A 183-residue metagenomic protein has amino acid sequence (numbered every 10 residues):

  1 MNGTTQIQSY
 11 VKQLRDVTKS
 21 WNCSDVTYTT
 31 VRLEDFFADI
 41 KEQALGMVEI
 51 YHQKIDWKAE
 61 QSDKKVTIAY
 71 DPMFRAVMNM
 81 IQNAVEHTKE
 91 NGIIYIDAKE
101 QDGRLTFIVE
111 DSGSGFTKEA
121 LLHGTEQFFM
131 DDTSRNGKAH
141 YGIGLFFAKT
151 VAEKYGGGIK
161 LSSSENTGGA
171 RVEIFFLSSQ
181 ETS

Functional and structural regions predicted by a protein language model:
W21-T27, K65-I68: Conserved micro-motifs of the catalytic ATP-binding
E49, K54-K65: Conserved catalytic submotifs in the C-terminal HATPase_c
A84-V85: Short helix-loop "hinge" at the ATP-lid/N-box region of the Bergerat-fold HATPase_c
N91-G103: Short beta-strand/loop element within the Bergerat-fold HATPase_c
D111: Acidic ATP/Mg2+-coordinating residue in the GHKL
F116-F129: Short conserved segment of the HATPase_c
G157-G158: Conserved glycine-rich
